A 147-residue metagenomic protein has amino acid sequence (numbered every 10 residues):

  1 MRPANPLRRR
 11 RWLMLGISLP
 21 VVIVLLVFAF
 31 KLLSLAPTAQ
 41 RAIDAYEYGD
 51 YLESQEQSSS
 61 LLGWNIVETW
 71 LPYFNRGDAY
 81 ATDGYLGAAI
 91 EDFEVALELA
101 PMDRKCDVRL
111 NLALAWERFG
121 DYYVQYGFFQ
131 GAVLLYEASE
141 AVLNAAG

Functional and structural regions predicted by a protein language model:
R11-L32: Hydrophobic membrane-insertion alpha-helices, especially the h-region of bacterial N-terminal signal peptides
L32-N65, N75: Alpha-helical segment of the N-proximal tetratricopeptide repeat
A36-P37, L71, D107, L114: Start-of-helix register in tetratricopeptide repeats
I43, D78, L112-L114, D121: Residue-level recognition of tetratricopeptide repeat
Y51, S58-S59, F93, Y136 (+1 more regions): Hydrophobic/aromatic packing residues within the alpha-helices of TPR/SEL1-like helical repeat arrays
Y51-L52, L86, Y122, F129: TPR-repeat structural position
